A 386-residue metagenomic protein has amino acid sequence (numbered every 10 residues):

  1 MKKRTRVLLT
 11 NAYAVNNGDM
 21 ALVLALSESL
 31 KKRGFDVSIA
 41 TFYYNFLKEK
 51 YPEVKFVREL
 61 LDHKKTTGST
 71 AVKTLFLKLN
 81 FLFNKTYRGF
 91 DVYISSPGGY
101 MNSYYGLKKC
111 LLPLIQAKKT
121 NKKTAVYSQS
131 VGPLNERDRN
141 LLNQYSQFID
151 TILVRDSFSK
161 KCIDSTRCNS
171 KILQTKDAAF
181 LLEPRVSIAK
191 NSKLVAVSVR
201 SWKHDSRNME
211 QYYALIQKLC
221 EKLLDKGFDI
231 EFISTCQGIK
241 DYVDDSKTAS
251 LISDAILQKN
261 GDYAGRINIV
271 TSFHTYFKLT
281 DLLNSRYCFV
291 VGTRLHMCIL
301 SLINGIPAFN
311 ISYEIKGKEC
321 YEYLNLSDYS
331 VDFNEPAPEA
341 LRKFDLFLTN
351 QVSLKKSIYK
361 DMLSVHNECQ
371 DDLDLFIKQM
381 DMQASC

Functional and structural regions predicted by a protein language model:
M1-C386: Active-site anion-handling motifs in enzyme catalytic cores
